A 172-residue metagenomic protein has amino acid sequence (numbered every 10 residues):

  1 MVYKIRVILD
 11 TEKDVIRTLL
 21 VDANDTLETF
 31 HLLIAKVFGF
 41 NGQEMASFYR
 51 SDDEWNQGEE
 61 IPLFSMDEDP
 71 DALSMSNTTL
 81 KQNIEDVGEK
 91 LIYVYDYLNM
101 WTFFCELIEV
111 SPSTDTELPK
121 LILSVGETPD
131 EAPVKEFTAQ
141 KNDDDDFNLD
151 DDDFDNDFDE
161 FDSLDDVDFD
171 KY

Functional and structural regions predicted by a protein language model:
M1-Y172: Short linear regulatory motifs enriched in tryptophan with gly/pro/ser
